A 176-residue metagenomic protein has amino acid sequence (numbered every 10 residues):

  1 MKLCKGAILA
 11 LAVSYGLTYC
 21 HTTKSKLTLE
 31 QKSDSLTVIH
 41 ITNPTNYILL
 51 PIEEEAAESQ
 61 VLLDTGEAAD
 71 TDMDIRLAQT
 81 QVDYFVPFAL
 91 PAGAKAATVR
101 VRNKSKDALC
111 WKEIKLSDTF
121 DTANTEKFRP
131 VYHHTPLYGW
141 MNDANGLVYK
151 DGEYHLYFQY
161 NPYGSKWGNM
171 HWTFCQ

Functional and structural regions predicted by a protein language model:
M1-K26: Bacterial Sec-dependent N-terminal signal peptides
H21-Q176: Beta-rich carbohydrate-recognition and catalytic domains
